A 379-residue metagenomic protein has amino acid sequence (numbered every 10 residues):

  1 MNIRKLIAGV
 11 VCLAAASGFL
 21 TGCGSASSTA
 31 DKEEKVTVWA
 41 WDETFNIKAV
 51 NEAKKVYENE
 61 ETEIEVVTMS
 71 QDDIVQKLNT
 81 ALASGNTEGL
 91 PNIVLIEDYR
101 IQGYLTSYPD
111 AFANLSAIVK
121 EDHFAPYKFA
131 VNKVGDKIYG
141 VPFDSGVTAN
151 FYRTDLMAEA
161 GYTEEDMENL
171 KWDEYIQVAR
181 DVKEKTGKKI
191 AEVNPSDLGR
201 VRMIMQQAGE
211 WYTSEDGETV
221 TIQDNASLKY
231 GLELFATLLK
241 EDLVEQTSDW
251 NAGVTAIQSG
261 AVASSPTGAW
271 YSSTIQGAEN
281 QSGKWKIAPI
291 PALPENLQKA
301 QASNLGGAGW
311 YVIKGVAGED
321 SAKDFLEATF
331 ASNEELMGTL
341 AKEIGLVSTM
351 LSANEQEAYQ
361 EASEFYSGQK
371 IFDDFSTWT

Functional and structural regions predicted by a protein language model:
N2-I101, E164, P294-L297, E335-L336: Conserved N-terminal structural module of periplasmic/extracytoplasmic solute-binding proteins
E43, L95-R100, G146, W250 (+2 more regions): Beta->alpha turn/N-cap motifs
T68-T80, Y99, L170-I176, Q246-S259: Short helix-initiation/N-cap motifs at beta->coil->alpha
L82-I96, D110, K188, S259-G268: Alpha-to-beta junction loops
L95-A149, I176, M203-I204, K286-P289 (+1 more regions): Hinge/lid segment of periplasmic solute-binding proteins
Q102, Y271-S282, P294-T379: C-terminal lobe and pocket-closing loops of periplasmic/extracytoplasmic Venus-flytrap solute-binding proteins
T148-Y152, M205, W310-V312: Short glycine- and hydrophobic/aromatic-rich loop-to-beta-strand nucleating segment in the catalytic cores
I176-D181, E218-T247: Glycine-centered hinge/linker elements that transmit conformational signals in sensory and ligand-binding systems
